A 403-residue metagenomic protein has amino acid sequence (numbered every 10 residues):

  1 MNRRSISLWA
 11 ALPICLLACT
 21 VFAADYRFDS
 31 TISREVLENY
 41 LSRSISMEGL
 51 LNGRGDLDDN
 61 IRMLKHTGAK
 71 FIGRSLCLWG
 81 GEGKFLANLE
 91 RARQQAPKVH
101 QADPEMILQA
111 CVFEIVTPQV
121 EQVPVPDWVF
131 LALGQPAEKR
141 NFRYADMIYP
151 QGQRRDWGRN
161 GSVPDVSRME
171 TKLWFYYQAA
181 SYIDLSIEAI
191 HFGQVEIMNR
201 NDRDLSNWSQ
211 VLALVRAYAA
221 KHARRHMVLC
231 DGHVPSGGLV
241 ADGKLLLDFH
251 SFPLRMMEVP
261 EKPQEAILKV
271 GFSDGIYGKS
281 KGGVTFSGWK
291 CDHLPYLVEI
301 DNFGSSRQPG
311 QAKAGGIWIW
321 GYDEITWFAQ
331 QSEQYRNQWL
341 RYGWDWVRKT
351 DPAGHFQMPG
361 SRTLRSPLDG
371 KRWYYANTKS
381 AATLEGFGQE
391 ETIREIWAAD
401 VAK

Functional and structural regions predicted by a protein language model:
M1-A10: Bacterial N-terminal signal peptides that target proteins for export
A10-T20: Bacterial N-terminal signal peptides
A24-K403: Glycan-processing catalytic domains of CAZymes
